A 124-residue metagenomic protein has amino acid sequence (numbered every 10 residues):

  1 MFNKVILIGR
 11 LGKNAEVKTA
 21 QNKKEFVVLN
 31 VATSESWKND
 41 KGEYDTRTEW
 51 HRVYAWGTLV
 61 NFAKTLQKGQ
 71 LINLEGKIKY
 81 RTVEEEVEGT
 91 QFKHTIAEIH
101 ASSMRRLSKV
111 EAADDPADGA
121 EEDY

Functional and structural regions predicted by a protein language model:
M1-N3, A15-K23, K38-E43, E88-F92 (+1 more regions): Acidic, gly/ser/pro-rich intrinsically disordered tails
F2, T46-E49, L59, Q67: A short beta-loop-beta micro-motif enriched in histidine and acidic residues
K4-T48, T82, T95: Core FKBP-type peptidyl-prolyl cis-trans isomerase
V5-K13, V31, K68-Y80, A101-M104: OB-fold and OB-like beta-barrel modules that bind single-stranded nucleic acids
L29, H51-A55, Q70, K93-S103: Hydrophobic alpha-helical segments of small multi-pass membrane proteins
S34-N39, W56-V60, Y80-V83, S103-L107: Short, surface-exposed, polar/charged, turn-prone segments marking secondary-structure boundaries
V53-F92: Beta-rich strand-turn-strand
